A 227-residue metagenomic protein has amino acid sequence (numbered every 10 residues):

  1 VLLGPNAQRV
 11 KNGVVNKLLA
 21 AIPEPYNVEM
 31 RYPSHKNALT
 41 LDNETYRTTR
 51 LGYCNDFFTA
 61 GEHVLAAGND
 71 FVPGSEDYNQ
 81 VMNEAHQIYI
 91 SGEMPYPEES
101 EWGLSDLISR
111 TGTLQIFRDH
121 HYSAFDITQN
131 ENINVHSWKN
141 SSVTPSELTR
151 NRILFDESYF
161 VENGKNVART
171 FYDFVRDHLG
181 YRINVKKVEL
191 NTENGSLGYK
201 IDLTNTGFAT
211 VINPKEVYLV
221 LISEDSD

Functional and structural regions predicted by a protein language model:
V1, E224-D227: Short, intrinsically disordered, charge-balanced linker/junction segments flanking boundaries in proteins
L2-S146: Catalytic-core regions of glycoside hydrolase
S75, R110, N166-D173, T204-T206: Sparse, context-dependent recognition of short Cys/His-centered cofactor- or disulfide-binding micro-motifs
L104-S105, V161-K165, L197-K200: A short linear-motif detector with a strong N-terminal bias
Q115-V188: Catalytic cores of secreted or luminal carbohydrate-active enzymes
Y172-D225: Surface beta-strand/loop "capping" patches
